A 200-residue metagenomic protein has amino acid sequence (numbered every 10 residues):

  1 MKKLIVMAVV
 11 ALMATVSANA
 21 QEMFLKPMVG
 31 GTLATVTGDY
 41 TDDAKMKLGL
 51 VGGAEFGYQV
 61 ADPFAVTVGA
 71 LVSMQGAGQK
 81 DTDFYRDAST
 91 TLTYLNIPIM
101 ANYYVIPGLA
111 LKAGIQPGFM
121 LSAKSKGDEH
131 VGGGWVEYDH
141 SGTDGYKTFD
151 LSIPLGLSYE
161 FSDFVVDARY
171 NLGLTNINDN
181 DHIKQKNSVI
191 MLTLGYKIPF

Functional and structural regions predicted by a protein language model:
M1-F24, P199-F200: Cleavable N-terminal export/targeting peptides
A20, A61, I106, F161-F164 (+1 more regions): Outer-membrane beta-barrel channels and translocator barrels
M23, P63-V66, L109-L111, D163-A168: Repeated loop/turn-to-beta-strand initiation elements of outer-membrane beta-barrel proteins
V29-G31, L50-Y58, A70-V72, I97-Y103 (+4 more regions): Residues on the lipid-exposed face of transmembrane beta-strands in outer-membrane beta-barrel proteins
L33-G52, G145, N178: Surface-exposed strand-loop-strand hairpins of Gram-negative outer-membrane beta-barrel proteins
T37-D43, G78-Y85, A123-G132, N178-I183: Outer-membrane beta-barrel translocator domains and adjoining extracellular loop/strand segments of Gram-negative
A44-D83, L95: Glycine- and aromatic-enriched membrane insertion/assembly motifs of diderm outer-membrane and organelle channel
G69, S73-K80, S89, D139-F200: Predominantly the C-terminal beta-signal and adjacent terminal strand-loop region of outer-membrane beta-barrel
